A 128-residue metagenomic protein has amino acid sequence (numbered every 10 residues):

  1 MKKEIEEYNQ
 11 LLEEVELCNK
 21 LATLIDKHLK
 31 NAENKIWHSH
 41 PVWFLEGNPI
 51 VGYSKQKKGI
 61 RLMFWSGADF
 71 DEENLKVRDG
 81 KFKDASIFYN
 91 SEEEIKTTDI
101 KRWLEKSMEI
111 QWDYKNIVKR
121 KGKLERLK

Functional and structural regions predicted by a protein language model:
M1-K128: Charge-dense, helix-prone N-terminal extensions
